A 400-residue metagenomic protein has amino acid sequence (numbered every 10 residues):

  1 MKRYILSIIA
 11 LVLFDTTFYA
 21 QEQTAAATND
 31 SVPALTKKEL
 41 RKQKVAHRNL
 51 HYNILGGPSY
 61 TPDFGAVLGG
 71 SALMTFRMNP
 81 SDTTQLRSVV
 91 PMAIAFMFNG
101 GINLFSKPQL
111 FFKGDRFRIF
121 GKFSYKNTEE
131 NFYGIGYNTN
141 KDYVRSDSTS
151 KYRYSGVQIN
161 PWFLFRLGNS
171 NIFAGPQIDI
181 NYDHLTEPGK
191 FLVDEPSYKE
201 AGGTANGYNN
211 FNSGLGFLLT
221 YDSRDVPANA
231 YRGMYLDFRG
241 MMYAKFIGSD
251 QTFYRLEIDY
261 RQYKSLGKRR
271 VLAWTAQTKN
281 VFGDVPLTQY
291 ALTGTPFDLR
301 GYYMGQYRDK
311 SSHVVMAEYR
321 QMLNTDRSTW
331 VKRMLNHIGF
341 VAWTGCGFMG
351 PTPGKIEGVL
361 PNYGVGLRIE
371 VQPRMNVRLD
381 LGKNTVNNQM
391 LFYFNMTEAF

Functional and structural regions predicted by a protein language model:
Y4-L13: Sec-dependent N-terminal signal peptides
T16-A46: Sec-dependent signal peptide cleavage junction
K38-L50, M78-R87, K113-R118, G168-N171 (+5 more regions): Short loop/turn motifs that connect adjacent beta-strands in outer-membrane beta-barrel proteins
K44-I54, Y60-G207, G305, N376 (+2 more regions): Gram-negative/organellar outer-membrane beta-barrel architecture
Y52-I54, L68-G70, I102-S106, S155-P161 (+7 more regions): Hydrophobic, lipid-facing positions within transmembrane beta-strands of outer-membrane proteins
I54-G56, V90-I94, I119-F123, A174-P176 (+8 more regions): Membrane-embedded beta-strand positions of outer-membrane beta-barrel proteins
T75-N79, A93-N99, K126-E130, N181-L185 (+7 more regions): Sequence/structural signature of outer-membrane beta-barrel proteins
L215, T220, R224-M334: C-terminal outer-membrane beta-barrel translocator/porin domains of Gram-negative envelope proteins and their
